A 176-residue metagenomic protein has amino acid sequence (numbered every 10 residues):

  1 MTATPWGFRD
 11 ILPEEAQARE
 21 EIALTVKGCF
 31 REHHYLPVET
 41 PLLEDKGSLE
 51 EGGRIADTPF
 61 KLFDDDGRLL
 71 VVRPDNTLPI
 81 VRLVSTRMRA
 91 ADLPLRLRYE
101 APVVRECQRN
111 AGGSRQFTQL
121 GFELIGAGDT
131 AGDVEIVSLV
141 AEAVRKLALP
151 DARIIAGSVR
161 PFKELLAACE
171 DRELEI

Functional and structural regions predicted by a protein language model:
M1-I176: TRNA-recognition modules of translation machinery and tRNA-sensing kinases, especially anticodon-binding
